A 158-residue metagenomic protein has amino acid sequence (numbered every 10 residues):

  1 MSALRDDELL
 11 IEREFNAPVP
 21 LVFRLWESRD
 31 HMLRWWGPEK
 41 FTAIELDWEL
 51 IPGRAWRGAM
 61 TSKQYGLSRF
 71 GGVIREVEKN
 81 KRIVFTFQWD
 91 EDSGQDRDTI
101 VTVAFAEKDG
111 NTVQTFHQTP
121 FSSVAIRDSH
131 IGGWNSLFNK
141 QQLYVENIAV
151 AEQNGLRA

Functional and structural regions predicted by a protein language model:
M1-T42: Hydrophobic ligand-binding cavity/cleft-lining segments
L10, D30-L67, N154-A158: Short beta-edge strand/loop motif at the mouth of beta-sheet-based domains
R13, E45-W48, F70-E76, T99-A106: Hydrophobic/aromatic beta-strand elements that line small-molecule binding cavities or substrate pockets in beta-rich
V19-P20, L50-P52, R75-R82, A104-V113: A short, structured loop/turn motif at beta-sheet edges
V22, M32, W56, I74 (+4 more regions): Hydrophobic pocket/interface hotspot
K81-T99: Mid-chain, well-packed structural core segment of small domains
Q88-D92, H117-V124: Short, solvent-exposed aromatic-acidic interface loops
V113, P120-A158: A conserved amphipathic terminal alpha-helix motif
